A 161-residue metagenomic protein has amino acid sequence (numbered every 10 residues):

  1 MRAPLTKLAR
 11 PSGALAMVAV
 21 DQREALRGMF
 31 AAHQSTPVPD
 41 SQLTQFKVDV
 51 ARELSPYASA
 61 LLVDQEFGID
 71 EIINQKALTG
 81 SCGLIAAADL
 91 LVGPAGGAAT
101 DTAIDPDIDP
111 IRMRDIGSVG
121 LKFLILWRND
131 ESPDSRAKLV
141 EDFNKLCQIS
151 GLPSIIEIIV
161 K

Functional and structural regions predicted by a protein language model:
M1-V119, L124-N129: Alpha/beta catalytic barrel-like cores
K122-N129, R136-K161: Conserved anion-binding
